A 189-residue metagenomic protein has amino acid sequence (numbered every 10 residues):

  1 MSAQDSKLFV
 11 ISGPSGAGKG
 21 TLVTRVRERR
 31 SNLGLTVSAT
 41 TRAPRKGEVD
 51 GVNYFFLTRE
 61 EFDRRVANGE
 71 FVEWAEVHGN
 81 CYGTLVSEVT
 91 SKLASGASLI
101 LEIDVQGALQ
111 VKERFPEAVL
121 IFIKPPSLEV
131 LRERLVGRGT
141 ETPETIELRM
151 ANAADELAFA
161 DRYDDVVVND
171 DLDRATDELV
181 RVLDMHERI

Functional and structural regions predicted by a protein language model:
M1-L8, S31: Extreme N-terminal, non-catalytic leader segments that precede Walker-type/kinase nucleotide-binding cores
S2, E117, E133-E141, D155-I189: NTP-dependent small-molecule kinase module
S12-P14: P-loop (Walker A) phosphate-binding loop of NTP-binding proteins
K19: Conserved lysine of the Walker
L22-V23: Post-Walker A alpha-helix
R27-T36: Post-Walker A helix-loop "phosphate-sensing" segment adjacent to the P-loop in P-loop NTPases
S38-L99, Q106: ATP-dependent small-molecule kinase phosphotransfer cores that center on conserved nucleotide phosphate-binding segments
L99-D104, E113-G137: Conserved phosphate-donor/acceptor-positioning beta-strand/loop module used by diverse small-molecule
